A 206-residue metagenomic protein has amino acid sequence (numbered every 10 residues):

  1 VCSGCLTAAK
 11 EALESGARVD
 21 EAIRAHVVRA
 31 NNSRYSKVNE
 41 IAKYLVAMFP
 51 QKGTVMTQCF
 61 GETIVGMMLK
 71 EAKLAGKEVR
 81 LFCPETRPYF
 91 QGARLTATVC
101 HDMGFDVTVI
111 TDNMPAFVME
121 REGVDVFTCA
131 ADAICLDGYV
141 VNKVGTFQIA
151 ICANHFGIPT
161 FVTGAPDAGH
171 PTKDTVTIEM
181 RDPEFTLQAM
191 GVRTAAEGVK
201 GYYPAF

Functional and structural regions predicted by a protein language model:
V1-V109: N-terminal active-site beta-alpha-beta segment that forms phosphate/nucleotide-binding and substrate-recognition loops
T86-F206: Conserved phosphate- and dinucleotide-binding cores of soluble alpha/beta proteins, encompassing both enzyme active
